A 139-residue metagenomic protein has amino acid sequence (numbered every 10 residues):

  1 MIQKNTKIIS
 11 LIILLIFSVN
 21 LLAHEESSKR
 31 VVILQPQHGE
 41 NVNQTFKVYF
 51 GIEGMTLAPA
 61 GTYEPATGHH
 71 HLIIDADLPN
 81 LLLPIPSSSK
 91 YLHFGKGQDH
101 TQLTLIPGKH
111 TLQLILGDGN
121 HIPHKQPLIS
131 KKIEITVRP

Functional and structural regions predicted by a protein language model:
S18-N20: N-terminal signal peptide c-region/cleavage motif recognized by signal peptidases
H24-N43: Short, compositionally biased P/S/T/A/G/V-rich stretches that sit at domain boundaries
Q44, I106-G108: A glycine-anchored, Pro-Gly-centered beta-turn/N-cap motif
G51-T62: Short amphipathic, basic-aromatic surface patches that mediate peripheral association with negatively charged
T62-H70, I129: Short coil-to-beta strand junction motifs in C2/discoidin
P79, G117-K125: Short acidic/polar inter-strand loop motif in beta-rich domains
Q126-P139: Short beta-strand elements
